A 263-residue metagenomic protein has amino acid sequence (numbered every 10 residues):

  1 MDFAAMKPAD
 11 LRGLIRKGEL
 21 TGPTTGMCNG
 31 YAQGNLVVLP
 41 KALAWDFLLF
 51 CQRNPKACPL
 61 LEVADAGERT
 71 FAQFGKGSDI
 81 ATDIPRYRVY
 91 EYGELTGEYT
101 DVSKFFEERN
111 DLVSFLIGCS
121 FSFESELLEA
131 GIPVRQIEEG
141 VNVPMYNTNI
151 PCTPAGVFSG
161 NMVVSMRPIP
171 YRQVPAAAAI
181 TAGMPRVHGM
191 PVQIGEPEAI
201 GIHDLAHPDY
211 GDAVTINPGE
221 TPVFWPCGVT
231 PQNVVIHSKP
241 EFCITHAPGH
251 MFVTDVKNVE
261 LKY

Functional and structural regions predicted by a protein language model:
M1-G118, E129, V134, S159-Y263: Metallocofactor- and cofactor-centric catalytic cores in central/energy metabolism, strongly enriched
E98, C119-F121, Q136-T153, Y171-R172: Active-site glycine-rich loop that binds ribose-phosphate moieties when present
F123-E124, Q232: Short, well-ordered alpha-helical microsegments
T153-S159: Contiguous alpha-helical scaffold segments within structured protein domains that host functional hotspots
